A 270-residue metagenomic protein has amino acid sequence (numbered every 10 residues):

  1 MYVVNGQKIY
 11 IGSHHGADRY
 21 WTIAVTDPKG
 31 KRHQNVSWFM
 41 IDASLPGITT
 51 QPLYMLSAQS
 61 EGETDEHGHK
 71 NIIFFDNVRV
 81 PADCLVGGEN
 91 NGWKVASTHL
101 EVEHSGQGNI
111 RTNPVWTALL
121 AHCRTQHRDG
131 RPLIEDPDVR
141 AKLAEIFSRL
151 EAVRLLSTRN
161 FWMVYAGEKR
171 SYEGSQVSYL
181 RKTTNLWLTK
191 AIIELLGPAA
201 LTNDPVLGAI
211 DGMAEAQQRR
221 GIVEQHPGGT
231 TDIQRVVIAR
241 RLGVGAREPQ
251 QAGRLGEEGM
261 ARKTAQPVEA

Functional and structural regions predicted by a protein language model:
M1, I72, E101-A270: Alpha-helical interface subdomain recognition
M1-A121, R128, V244-A270: FAD-binding core of flavoproteins
